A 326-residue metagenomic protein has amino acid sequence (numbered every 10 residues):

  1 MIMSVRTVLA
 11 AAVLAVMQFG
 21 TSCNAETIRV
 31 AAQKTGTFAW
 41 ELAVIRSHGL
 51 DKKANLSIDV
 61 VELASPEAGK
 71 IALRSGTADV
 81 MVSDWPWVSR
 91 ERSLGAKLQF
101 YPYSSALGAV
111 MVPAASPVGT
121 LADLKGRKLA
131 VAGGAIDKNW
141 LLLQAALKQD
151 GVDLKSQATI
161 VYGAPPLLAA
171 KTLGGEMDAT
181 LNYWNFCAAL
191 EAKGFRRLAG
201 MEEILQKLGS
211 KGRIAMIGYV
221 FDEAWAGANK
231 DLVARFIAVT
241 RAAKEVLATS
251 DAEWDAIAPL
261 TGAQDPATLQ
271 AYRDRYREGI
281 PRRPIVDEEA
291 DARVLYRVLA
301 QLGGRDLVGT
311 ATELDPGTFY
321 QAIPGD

Functional and structural regions predicted by a protein language model:
M3-A11: Sec-dependent signal peptide recognition, specifically the positively charged N-region followed immediately by
A10-Q18: Bacterial N-terminal signal peptides
F19-A25: Sec/Tat signal peptide C-region and signal peptidase I cleavage site
E26-L154, T159-Y162, K171-G174, D178-W184 (+1 more regions): Short, glycine-/small- and polar/acidic-enriched structural segments that line small-molecule recognition paths
G49, K53, E202-G212, E278-E288: Short, solvent-exposed loop/beta-turn-alpha elements that line the ligand-binding surface or hinge of extracytoplasmic
W85-P86, P166-A258: Pocket-lining segment of extracytoplasmic ligand-binding domains
A226-D306: Secondary-structure end/capping motifs
R293-D326: Conserved C-terminal helix/tail region of periplasmic/extracytoplasmic solute-binding proteins
